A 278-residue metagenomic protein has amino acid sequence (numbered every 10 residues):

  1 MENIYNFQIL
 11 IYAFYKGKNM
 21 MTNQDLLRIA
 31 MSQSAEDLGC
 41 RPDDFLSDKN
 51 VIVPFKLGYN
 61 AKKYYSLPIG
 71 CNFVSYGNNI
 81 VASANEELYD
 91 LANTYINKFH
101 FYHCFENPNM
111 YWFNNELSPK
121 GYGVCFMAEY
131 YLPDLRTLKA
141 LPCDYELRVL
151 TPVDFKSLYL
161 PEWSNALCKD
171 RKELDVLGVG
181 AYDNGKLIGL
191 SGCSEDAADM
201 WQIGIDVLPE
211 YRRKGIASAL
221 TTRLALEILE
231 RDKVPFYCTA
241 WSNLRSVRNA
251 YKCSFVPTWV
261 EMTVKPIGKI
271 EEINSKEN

Functional and structural regions predicted by a protein language model:
Q8-N19, N23, L27-F155: Acyl-donor-binding surface of acyltransferase catalytic domains
L67, D170-V179, W201: A short helix-loop-beta-strand connector motif used in the catalytic cores of GNAT acetyltransferases and, in some
G123-P133, V256-E271: Conserved catalytic-core motifs of GNAT/GCN5-like acyltransferases
L177-G189: Conserved beta-hairpin
M200, I205-A219: Conserved glycine-rich acetyl-CoA-binding loop
R213-L226, R248, K252: Conserved acetyl-CoA-binding loop-helix of GNAT-fold acetyltransferases
I228-T239: Conserved GNAT acetyl-CoA-binding A-motif
Y237-V247, K265: Conserved beta-strand-loop-alpha-helix junction that forms the acyl-donor binding cleft
